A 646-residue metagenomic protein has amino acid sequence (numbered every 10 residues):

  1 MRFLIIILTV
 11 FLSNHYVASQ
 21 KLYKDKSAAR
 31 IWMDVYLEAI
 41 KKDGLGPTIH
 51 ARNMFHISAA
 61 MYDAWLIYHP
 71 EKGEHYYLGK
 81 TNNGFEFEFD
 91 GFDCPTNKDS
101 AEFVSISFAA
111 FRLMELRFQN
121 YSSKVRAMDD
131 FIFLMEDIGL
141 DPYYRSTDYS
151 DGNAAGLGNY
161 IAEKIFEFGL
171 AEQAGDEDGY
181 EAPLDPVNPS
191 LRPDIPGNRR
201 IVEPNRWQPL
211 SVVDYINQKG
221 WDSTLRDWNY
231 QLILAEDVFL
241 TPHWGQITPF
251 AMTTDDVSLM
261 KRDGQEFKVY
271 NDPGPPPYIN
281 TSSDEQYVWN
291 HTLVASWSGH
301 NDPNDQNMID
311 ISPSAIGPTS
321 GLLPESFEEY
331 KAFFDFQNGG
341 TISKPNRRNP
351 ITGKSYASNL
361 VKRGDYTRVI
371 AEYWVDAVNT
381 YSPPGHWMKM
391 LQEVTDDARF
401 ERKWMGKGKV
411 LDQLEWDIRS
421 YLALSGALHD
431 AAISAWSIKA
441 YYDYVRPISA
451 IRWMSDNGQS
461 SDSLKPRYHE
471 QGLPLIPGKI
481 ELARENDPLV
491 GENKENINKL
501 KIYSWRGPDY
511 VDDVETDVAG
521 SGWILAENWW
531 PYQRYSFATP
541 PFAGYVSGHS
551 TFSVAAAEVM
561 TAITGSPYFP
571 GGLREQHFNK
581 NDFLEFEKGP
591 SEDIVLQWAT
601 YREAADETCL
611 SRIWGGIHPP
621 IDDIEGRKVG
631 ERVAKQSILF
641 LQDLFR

Functional and structural regions predicted by a protein language model:
M1-K21: Bacterial Sec-dependent N-terminal signal peptides
Q20-R646: Acidic/polar surface patches and capping/hinge elements
